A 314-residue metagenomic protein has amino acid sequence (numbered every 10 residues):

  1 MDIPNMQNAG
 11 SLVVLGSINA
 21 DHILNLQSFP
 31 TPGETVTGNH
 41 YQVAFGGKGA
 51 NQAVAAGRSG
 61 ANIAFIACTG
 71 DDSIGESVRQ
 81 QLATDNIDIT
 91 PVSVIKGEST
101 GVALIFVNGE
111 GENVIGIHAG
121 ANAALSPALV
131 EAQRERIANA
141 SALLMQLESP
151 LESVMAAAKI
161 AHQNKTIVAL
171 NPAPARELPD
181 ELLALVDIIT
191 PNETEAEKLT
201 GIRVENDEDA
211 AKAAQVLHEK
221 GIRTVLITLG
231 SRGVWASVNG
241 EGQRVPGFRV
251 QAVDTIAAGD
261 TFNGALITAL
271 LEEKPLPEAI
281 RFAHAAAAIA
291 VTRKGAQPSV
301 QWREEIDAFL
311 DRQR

Functional and structural regions predicted by a protein language model:
M1-C68, S73-T84, Q251-V253: Glycine-rich phosphate/adenosyl-contacting loop at the front of the ribokinase-like
D2-V13, R176-E181, D207-R314: Conserved phosphate-binding/catalytic region of the ribokinase-like
L12, N62-I63, I89, V168 (+2 more regions): Hydrophobic anchor at the start of a short beta-strand that flanks the dinucleotide cofactor-binding loop
I18, A173, T194-E195, T261 (+1 more regions): Alpha-helix/helix-capping structural signal
P30-G38, T190-N192, Q243-G247: Short glycine/proline- and charge-enriched loop/turn segments that cap or connect secondary-structure elements
P32-V36, V43, R58-S141, K159 (+1 more regions): Conserved N-terminal subdomain of the carbohydrate kinase-like
Q133, A142-K212, S231-V234: Conserved beta-alpha-beta core of the PfkB/ribokinase-like small-molecule kinase fold
